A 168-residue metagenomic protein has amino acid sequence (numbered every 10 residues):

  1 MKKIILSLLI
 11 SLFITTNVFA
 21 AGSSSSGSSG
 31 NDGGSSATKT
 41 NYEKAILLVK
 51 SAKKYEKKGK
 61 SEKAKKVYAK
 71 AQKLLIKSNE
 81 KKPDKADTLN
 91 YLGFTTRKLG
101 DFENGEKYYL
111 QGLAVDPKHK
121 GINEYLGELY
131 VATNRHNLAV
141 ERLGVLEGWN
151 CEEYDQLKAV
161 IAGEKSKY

Functional and structural regions predicted by a protein language model:
S23-T38, V140-Y168: Terminal, low-structured helical/coil segments at or just beyond the last alpha-helical repeat
K57, K98, A132-T133, W149 (+1 more regions): Register position in tetratricopeptide repeats
K81, V115, L146-W149: Structural marker of alpha-solenoid helical repeat scaffolds
K85, H119, C151-Y154: Residue-level recognition of tetratricopeptide repeat
